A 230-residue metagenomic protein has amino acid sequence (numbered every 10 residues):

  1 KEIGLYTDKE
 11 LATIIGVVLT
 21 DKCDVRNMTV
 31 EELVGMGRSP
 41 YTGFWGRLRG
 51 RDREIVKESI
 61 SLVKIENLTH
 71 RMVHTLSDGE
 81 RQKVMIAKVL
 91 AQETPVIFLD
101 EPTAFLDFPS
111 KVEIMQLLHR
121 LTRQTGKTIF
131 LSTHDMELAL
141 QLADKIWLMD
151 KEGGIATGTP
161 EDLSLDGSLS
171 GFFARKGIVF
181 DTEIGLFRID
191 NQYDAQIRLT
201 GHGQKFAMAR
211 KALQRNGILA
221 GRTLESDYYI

Functional and structural regions predicted by a protein language model:
K1-E10: ABC ATPase NBD Q-loop/coupling interface
G35, G50-L68: Conserved ABC ATPase "signature" region
M72-L76, E80: Conserved ABC ATPase signature
E93: Conserved catalytic motifs of ABC-family nucleotide-binding domains
I97-D100: Catalytic Walker B motif of ABC-type/P-loop ATPase nucleotide-binding domains
V112-Q124: Helical segment within the ABC ATPase nucleotide-binding domain
T133-H134: H-loop/switch region of ABC-family ATPase nucleotide-binding domains
